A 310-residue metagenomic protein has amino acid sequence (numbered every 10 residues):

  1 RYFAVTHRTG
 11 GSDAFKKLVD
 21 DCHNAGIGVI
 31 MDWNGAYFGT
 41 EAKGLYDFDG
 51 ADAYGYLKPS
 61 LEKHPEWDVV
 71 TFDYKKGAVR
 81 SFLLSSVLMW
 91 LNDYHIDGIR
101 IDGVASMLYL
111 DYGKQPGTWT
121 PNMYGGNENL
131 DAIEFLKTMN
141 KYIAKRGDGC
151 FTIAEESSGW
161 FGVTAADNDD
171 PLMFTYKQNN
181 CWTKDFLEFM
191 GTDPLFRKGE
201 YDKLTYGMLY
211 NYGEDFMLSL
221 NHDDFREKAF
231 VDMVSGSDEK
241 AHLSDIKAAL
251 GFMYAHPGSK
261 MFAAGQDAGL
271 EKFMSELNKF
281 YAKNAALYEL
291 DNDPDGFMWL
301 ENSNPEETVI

Functional and structural regions predicted by a protein language model:
R1-E128: Substrate-binding/active-site clefts of carbohydrate-active enzymes
F3-A4, G10, Y46-D49, Y54-K58 (+11 more regions): Generic, ordered loop/turn and secondary-structure boundary motif
A14, L18, V79-W90, F135 (+4 more regions): Alpha-helical packing segments of well-folded alpha/beta enzyme cores
G35-G39, A105, S158, H222 (+1 more regions): Active-site-proximal loop/turn and secondary-structure-junction residues that shape catalytic pockets, frequently
H95-D97, Q115-A268, S275, K279 (+3 more regions): Conserved alpha/beta catalytic core and glycan-binding cleft of carbohydrate-active enzymes
